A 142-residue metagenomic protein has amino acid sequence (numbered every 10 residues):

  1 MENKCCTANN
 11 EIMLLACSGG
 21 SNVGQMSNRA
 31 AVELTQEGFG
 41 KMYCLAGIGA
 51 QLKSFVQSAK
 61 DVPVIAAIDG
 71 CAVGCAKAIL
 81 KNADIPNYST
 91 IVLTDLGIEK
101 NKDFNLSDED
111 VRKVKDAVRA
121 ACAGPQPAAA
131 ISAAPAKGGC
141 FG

Functional and structural regions predicted by a protein language model:
M1-C44, S54, A59-V64, G74-G142: Iron-sulfur (Fe-S) cluster-binding modules
Q51: S-adenosyl-L-methionine/SAH cofactor-binding core of RNA-modifying enzymes
A67: Redox-cofactor binding/interface segments in oxidoreductases and associated redox assembly factors
C71: Short, polar loop motifs at secondary-structure junctions
